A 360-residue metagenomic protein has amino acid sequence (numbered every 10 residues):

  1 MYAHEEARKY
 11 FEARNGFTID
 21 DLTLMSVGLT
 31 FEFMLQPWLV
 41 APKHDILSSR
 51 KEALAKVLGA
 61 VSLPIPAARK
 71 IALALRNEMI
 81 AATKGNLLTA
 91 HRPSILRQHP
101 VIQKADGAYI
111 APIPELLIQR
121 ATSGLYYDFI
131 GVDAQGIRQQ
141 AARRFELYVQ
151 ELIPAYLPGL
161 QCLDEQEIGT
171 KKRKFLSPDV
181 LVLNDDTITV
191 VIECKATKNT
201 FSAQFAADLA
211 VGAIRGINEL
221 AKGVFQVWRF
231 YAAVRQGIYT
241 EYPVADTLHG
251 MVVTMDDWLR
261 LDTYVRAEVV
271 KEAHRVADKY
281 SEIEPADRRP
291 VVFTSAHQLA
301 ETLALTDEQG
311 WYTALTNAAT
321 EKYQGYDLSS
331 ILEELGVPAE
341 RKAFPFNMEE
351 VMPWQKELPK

Functional and structural regions predicted by a protein language model:
M1-Y156, R266-K360: Interfaces and regulatory segments of ATP-dependent nucleotide/adenylate/phosphodiester-chemistry enzymes
S123, E193, A203-F205, L261-V265: Short conserved micro-motifs at the rims of enzyme active sites and ligand-binding pockets
G136-A141, T170-K171, A210-K222, R288: Short, contiguous acidic/charged loop-to-helix segments that flank catalytic cores in large enzymes
I153, V180-V182, I188-A196: Conserved catalytic cores of phosphodiester-cleaving nucleases, focusing on short active-site segments
A155-L176, V180: A short acidic/basic microdomain associated with nuclease active sites
G169-L176, K198-F201, D257-L261: Flexible loop/turn segments at secondary-structure boundaries
A196-M251: Catalytic cores of nucleic-acid endonucleases
F230, I238-R275: C-terminal catalytic or substrate-handling cores of phosphate/nucleotide- and metal-cofactor-dependent proteins acting
